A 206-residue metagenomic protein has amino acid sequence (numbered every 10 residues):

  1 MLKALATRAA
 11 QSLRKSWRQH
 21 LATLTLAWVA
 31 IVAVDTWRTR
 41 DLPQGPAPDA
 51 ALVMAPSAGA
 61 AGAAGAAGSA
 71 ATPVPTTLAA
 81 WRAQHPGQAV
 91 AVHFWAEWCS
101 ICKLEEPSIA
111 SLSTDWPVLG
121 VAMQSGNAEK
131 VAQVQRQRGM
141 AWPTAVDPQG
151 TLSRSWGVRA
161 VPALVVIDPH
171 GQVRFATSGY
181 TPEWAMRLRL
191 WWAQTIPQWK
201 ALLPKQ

Functional and structural regions predicted by a protein language model:
M1-K15: N-terminal Lys/Arg-rich, disordered targeting/topogenic segments
R14-D35: Hydrophobic membrane-insertion alpha-helices, especially the h-region of bacterial N-terminal signal peptides
V32-P46: Aromatic-capped interface at the extracytoplasmic side of an N-terminal signal-anchor transmembrane helix
A51-V90: A short beta-strand-turn-helix
Q88-V90, F94-W98, A160: Short pre-active-site segment immediately N-terminal to redox-active cysteine/selenocysteine motifs in thiol-based
A91-V92, V118, L164: Hydrophobic beta-strand anchors of alpha/beta hydrolase catalytic cores
K103-R138, P148-R154: Structural microenvironment flanking redox-active thiols in thiol-disulfide oxidoreductases
R136-M140, P148-W192: Thiol/disulfide oxidoreductase modules built on the thioredoxin-like
